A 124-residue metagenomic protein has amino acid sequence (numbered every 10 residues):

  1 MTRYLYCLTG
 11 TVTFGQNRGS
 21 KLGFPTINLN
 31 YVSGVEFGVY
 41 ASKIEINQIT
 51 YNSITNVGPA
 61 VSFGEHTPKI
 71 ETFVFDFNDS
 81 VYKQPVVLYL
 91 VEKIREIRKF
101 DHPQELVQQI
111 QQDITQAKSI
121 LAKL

Functional and structural regions predicted by a protein language model:
T2-L124: Phosphate/ribose-recognition catalytic cores of enzymes acting on nucleotide-derived substrates
